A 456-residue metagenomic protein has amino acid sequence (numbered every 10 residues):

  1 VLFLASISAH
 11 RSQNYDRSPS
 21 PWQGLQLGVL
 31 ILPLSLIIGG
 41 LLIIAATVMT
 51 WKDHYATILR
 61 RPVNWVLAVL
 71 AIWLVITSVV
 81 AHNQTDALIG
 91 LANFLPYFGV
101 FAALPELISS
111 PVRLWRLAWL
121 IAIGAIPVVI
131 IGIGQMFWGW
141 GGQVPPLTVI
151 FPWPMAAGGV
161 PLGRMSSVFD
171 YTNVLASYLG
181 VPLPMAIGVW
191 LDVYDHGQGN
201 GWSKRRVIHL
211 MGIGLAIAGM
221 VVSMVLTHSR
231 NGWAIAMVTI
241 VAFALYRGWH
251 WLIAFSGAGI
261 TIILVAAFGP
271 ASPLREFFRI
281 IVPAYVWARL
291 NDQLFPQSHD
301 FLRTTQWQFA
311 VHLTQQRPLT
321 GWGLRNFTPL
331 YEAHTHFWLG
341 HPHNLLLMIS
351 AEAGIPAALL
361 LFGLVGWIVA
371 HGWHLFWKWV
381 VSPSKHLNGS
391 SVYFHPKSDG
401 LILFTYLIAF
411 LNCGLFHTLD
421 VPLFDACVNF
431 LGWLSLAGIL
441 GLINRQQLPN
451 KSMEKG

Functional and structural regions predicted by a protein language model:
V1-I89, S109-W115, W119-A122, V189-L210 (+3 more regions): Transmembrane signal-anchor hairpin modules in multi-pass inner-membrane enzymes, especially those that act on
L2, A45-M49, L403-G456: Transmembrane alpha-helices of multi-pass inner-membrane enzymes
P19-Q26, P154-F169, F301, E332 (+1 more regions): Juxtamembrane membrane-water interface segments that cap and precede transmembrane helices
Q26, I43-A46, V75, G99 (+9 more regions): Alpha-helical transmembrane segments of multi-pass inner-membrane proteins
S35-A45, D86-A92, N231-W233, H250-S256 (+1 more regions): Short, aromatic-rich membrane-interface segments at the entry and exit of alpha-helical transmembrane domains
V80-L88, V168, S223-L226, T418-L423: Membrane-interface helix caps and helix-loop-helix hairpins in membrane proteins
I130, M136-G139, T227, R247-S298 (+2 more regions): A membrane-periplasm/extracellular boundary helix in multi-pass inner-membrane enzymes that assemble envelope glycans
L294-Q308, H312-A353: Long extracytoplasmic/lumenal interhelical loops at the membrane interface of multi-pass membrane proteins
